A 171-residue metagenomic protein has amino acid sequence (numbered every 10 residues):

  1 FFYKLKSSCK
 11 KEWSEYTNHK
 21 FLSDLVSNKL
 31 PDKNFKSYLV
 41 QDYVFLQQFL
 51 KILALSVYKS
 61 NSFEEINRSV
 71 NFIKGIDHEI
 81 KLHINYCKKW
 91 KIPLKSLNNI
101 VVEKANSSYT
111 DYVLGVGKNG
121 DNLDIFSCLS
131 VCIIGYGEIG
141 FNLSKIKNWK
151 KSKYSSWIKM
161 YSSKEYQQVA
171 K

Functional and structural regions predicted by a protein language model:
F1-L22, E165-V169: Acidic, low-complexity proline/glycine-rich segments
Y3-E12, V26-K29, L39-Q41, S69-V70 (+3 more regions): Short, mixed-charge, low-aromatic patches
S8, L25-N28, K33, C128 (+2 more regions): Surface-exposed loop/turn and secondary-structure junction residues enriched for glycine/proline
K11-E15, L30-K59, H78, L82 (+1 more regions): Alpha-helical bundle segments that constitute or directly flank the non-heme di-iron/ferroxidase center
N18-H19, L50, T110: Residue-level signal for cytosolic alpha-helical hairpin/rod architecture
F21-S27, V113-G115: Short, charged/polar, low-complexity loop and linker segments that flank or interrupt alpha-helical bundles
V26, L30, A54-S62, K118 (+1 more regions): Short, flexible helix-adjacent loops and helix caps
E64-E165: Active-site-proximal alpha-helical scaffolds that flank and shape metal-associated catalytic sites
